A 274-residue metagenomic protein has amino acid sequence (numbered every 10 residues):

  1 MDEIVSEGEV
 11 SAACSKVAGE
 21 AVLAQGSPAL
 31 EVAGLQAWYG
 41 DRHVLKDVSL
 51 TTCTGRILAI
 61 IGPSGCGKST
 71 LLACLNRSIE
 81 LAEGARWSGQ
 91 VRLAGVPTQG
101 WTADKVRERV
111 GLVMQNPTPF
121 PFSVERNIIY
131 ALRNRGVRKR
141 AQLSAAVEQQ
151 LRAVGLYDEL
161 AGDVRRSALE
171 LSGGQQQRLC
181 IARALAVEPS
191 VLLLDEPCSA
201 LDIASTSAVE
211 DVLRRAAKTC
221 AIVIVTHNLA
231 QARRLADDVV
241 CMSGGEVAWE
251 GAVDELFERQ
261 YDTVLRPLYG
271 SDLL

Functional and structural regions predicted by a protein language model:
D2, C14, D254-L274: C-terminal boundary and immediately downstream tail of ABC-type ATPase nucleotide-binding domains
G95, R140-G162: Conserved ABC ATPase "signature" region
R166-L171, Q175: Conserved ABC ATPase signature
E188: Conserved catalytic motifs of ABC-family nucleotide-binding domains
L192-D195: Catalytic Walker B motif of ABC-type/P-loop ATPase nucleotide-binding domains
S207-K218: Helical segment within the ABC ATPase nucleotide-binding domain
